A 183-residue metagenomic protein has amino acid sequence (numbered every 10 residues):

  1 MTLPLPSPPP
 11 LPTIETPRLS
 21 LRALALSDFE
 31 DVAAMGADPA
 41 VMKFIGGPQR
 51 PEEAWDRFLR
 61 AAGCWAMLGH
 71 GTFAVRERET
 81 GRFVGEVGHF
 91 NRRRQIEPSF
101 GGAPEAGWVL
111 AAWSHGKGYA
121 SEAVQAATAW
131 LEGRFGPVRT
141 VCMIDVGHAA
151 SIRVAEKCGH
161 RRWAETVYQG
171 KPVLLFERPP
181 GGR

Functional and structural regions predicted by a protein language model:
M1-W113, A126-W130, R134, R139 (+2 more regions): GNAT-family acyltransferases
G116-S121: Glycine-rich acyl-CoA binding loop
A155: Conserved active-site tyrosine of GNAT-family acetyltransferases
